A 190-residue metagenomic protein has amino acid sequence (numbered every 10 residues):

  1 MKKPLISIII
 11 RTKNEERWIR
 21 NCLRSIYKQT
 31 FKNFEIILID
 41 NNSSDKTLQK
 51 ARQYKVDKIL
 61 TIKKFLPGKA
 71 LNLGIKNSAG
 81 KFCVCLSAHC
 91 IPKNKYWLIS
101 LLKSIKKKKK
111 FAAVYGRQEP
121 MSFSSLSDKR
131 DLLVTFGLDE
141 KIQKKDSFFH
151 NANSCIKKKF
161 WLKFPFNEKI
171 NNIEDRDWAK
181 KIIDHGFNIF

Functional and structural regions predicted by a protein language model:
M1-S25: N-proximal low-complexity "stem/linker" segments adjacent to membrane-targeting elements
R24-N33: Short, acidic, metal-binding catalytic loop of nucleotide-sugar glycosyltransferases
D40-L48, I91: A conserved acidic beta->alpha catalytic loop
I62-S78: Glycine-rich, basic loop-to-helix element that forms the pyrophosphate-binding segment of sugar-nucleotide handling
C83: Short aromatic/hydrophobic "clamp" motif used to bind/position activated sugar donors
I91, K95-S127: Conserved donor NDP-sugar-binding/catalytic core segment of glycosyltransferases
P120-M121, L138-I156, N171, D177: A recurrent flexible, glycine/aromatic-enriched loop bordering the glycosyltransferase active site that acts as
S154, F160, F164, K169-F190: A short, conserved alpha-helix in the catalytic core of glycosyltransferases
